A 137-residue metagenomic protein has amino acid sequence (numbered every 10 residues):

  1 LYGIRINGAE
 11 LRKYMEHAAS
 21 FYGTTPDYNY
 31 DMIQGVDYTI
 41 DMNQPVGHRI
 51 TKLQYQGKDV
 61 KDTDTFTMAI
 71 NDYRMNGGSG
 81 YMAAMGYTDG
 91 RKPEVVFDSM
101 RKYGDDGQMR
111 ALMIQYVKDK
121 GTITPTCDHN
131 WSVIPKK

Functional and structural regions predicted by a protein language model:
L1-K137: Catalytic centers of hydrolytic enzymes
